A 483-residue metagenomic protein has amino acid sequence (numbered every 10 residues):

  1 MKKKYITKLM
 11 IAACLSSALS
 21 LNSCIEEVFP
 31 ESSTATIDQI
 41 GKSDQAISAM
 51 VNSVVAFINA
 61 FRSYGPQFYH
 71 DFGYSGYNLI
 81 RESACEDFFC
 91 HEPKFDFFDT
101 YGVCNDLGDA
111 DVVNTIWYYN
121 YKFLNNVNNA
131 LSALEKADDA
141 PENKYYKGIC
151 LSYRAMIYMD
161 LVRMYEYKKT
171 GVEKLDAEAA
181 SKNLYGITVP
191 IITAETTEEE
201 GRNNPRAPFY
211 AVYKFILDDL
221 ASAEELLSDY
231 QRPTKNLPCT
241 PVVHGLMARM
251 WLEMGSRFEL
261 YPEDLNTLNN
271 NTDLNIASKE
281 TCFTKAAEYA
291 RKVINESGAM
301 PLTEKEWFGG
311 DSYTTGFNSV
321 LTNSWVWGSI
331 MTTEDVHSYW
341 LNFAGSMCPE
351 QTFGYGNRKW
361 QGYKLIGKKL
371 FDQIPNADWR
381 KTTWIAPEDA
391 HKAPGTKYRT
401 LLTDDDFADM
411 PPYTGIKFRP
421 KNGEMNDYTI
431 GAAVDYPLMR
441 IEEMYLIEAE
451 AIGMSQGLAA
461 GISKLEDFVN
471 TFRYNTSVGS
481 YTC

Functional and structural regions predicted by a protein language model:
M1-N22: Sec-dependent bacterial lipoprotein signal peptides
C24-L79, A137, M347-C348, G354 (+6 more regions): Membrane-proximal, proline-rich intrinsically disordered regions
I37, D71-G76, Y165-Y185, D229-R249 (+1 more regions): Short, surface-exposed recognition loops and adjoining beta-strand edges that mediate ligand/DNA contacts, enriched
E92-K168, R202-V212, L220-P233, Y428-Y436 (+2 more regions): Conserved, well-structured interaction surfaces
A207-A211, A299-A460, K464-V478: Elongated scaffold/linker segments in the mid-to-C-terminal portions of large proteins
